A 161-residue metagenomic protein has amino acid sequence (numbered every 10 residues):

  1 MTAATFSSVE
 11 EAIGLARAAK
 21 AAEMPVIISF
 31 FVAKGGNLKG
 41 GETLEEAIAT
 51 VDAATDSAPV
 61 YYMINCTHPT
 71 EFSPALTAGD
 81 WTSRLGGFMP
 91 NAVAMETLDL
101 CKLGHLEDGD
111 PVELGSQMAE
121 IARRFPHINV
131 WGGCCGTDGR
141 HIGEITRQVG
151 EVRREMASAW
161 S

Functional and structural regions predicted by a protein language model:
T2-S161: Domain-level signal for soluble alpha/beta catalytic cores
